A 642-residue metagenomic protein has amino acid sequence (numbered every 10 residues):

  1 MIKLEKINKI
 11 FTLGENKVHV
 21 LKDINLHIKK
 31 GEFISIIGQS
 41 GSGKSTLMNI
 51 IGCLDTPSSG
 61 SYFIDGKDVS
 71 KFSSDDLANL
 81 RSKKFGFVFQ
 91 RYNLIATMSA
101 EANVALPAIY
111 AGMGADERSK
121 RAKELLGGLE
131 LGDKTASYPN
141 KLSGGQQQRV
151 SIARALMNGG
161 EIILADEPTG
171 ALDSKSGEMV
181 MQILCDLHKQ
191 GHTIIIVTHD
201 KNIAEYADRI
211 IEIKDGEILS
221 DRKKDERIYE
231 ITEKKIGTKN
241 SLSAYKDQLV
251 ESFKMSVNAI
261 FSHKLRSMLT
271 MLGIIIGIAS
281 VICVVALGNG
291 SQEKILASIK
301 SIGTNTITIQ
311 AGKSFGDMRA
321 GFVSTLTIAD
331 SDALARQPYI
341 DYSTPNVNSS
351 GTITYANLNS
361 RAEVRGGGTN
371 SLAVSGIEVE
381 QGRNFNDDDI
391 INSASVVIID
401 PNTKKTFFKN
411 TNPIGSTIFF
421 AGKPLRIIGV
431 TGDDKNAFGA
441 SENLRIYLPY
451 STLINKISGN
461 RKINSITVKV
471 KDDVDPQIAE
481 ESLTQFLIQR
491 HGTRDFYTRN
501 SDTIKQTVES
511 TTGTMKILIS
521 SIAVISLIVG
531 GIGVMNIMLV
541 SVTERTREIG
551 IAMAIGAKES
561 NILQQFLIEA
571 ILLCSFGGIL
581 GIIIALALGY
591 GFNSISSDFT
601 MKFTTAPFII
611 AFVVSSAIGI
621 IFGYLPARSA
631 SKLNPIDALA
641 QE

Functional and structural regions predicted by a protein language model:
D23, D65-D68, I109, D116-D133: Conserved ABC ATPase "signature" region
N79, Y138-Q148, M553: Conserved ABC ATPase signature
S82, S137-N140, N158, Q190: Conserved signature/switch motifs of ABC ATPase nucleotide-binding domains
M98-L106: Short coil-to-helix segment of the ABC ATPase nucleotide-binding domain corresponding to the Q-loop/switch region
G159, L272, I517-M535, L539-N593 (+2 more regions): Transmembrane alpha-helical interface segments in multi-pass membrane proteins
G288-E363, N370-A373, D388, K405-T406 (+6 more regions): Hydrophobic, regular-secondary-structure patches
N370-N384, S395-G492: Mid-to-C-terminal secondary-structure elements that act as membrane-proximal/extracytoplasmic interface segments
